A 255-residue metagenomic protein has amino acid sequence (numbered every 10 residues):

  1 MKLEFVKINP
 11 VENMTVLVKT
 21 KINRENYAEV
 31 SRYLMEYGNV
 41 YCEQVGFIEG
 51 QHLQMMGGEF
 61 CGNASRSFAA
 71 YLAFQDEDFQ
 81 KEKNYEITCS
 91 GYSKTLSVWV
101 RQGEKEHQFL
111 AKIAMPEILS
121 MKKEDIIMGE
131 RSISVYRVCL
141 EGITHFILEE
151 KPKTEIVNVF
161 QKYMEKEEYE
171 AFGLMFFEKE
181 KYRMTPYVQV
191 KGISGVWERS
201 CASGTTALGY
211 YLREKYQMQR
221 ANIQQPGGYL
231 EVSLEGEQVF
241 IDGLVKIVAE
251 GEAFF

Functional and structural regions predicted by a protein language model:
M1-F109, G129, R137-C139, T144-F255: A glycine-rich beta-to-alpha transition motif near the start of alpha/beta enzyme domains, typified by
H107-A111, E117-M121, I127: Ligand-binding beta-strand-loop-alpha-helix segment within the catalytic cores of soluble metabolic enzymes
I126-M128, S132: Phosphate/diphosphate-binding glycine-rich loops and adjacent basic-rich segments that engage nucleotide
